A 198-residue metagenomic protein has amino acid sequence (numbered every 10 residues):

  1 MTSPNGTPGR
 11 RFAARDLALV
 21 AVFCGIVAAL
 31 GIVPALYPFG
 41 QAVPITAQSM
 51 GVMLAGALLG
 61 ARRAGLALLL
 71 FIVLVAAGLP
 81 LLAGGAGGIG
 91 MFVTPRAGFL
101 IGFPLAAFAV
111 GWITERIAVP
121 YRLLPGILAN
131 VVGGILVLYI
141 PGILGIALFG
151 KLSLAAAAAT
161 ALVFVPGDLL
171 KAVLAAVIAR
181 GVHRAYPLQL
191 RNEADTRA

Functional and structural regions predicted by a protein language model:
M1-V22, A159-A198: Alpha-helical transmembrane segments and their cytosolic interface
T2-G65: Hydrophobic transmembrane alpha-helices
S3, A29, I89-L138: Short helix-perturbing small/polar motifs within transmembrane alpha-helices
L17-V22, T46, M50-L54, A64-L70 (+4 more regions): Hydrophobic alpha-helical transmembrane segments
V27, G31, G56, V75 (+4 more regions): Structural signal for membrane-spanning alpha-helices in multi-pass inner-membrane proteins, emphasizing helix cores
G31-P44, I72-A106: Interfacial aromatic-anchored transmembrane helix boundaries in multi-pass membrane proteins
I32, L54, F108, W112 (+6 more regions): Membrane-interface helix caps of multi-pass small-molecule transporters
L79-G85, L144-A159: Interfacial helix-loop-helix junctions of multi-pass membrane proteins
